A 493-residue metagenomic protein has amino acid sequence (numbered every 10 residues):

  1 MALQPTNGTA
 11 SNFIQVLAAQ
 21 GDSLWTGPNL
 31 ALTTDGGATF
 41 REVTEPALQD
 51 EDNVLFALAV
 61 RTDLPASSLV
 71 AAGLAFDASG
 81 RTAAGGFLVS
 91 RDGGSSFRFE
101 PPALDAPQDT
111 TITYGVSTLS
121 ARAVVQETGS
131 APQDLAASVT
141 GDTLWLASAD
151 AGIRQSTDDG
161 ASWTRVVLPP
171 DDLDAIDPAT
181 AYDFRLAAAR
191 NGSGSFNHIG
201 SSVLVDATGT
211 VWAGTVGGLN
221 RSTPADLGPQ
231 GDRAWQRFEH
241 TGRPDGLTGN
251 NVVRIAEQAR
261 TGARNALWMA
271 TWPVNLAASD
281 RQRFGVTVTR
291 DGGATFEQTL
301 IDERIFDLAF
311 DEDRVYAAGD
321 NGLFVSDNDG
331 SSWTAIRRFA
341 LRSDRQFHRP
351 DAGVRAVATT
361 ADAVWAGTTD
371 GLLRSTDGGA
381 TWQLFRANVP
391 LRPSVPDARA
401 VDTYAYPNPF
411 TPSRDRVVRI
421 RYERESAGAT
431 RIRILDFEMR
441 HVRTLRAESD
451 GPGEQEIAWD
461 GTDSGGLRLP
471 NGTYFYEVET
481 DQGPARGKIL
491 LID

Functional and structural regions predicted by a protein language model:
M1-P5, A31-L48, A84-D105, G152-D171 (+8 more regions): Asp-box/BNR beta-propeller loop motif
M1-Q20, T44-D63, L74-R81, L104-T140 (+7 more regions): Short coil-to-beta transitions that initiate beta-strands within beta-rich domains
S23-W25, L69-A71, T143-L146, R154 (+7 more regions): Conserved beta-propeller blade signature
N29, L74-D77, P102, Q133 (+7 more regions): Short loop/turn segments immediately following the C-termini of beta-strands
V395-I434: Glycine-centered coil/turn sites that cap beta-strands in beta-rich domains
I434-V442, Y474: Short, glycine-anchored, charge-dense loop/turn motifs used at functional sites
H441-L469, T480-A485: Glycine-centered tight-turn motifs at strand-turn-strand junctions
T473-D493: C-terminal tail/sorting-segment detector
